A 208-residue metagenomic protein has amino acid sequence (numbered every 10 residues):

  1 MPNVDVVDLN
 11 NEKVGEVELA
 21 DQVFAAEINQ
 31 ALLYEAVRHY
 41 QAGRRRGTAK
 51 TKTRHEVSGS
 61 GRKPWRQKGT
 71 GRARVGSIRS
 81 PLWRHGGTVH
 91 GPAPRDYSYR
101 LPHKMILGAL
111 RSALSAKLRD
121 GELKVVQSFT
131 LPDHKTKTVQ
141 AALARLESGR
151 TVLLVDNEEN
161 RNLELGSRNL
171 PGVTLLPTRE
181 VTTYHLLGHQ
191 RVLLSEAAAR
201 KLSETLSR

Functional and structural regions predicted by a protein language model:
M1-R46, G91-R208: Extended polybasic, low-complexity segments that bind anionic RNA or targeting/receptor surfaces
L32-K68: A short, flexible low-complexity segment enriched in Lys/Arg and Gly/Pro that occurs in N-terminal basic tails
R54-H90: Glycine/serine-rich anion-binding loops at beta->alpha junctions that coordinate negatively charged ligand groups
